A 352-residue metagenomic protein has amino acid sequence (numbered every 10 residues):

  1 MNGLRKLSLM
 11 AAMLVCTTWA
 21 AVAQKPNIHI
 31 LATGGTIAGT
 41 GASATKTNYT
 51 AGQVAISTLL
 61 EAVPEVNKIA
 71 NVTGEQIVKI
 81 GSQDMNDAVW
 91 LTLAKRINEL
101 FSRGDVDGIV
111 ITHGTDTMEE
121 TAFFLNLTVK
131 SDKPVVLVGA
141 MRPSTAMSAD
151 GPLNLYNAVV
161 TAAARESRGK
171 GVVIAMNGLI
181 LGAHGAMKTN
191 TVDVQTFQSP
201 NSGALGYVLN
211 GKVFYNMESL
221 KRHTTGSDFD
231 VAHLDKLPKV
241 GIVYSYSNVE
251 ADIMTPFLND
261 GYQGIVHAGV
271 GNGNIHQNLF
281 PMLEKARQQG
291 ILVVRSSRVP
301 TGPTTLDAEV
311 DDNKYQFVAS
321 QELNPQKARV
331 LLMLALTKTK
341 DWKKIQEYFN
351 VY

Functional and structural regions predicted by a protein language model:
M1-Q24: Bacterial Sec-dependent N-terminal signal peptides
A23-N98, P281: ATP/NTP phosphate-donor binding region
K25, L31, A55, L59-V66 (+2 more regions): Accessory alpha-helical/coil subdomains and C-terminal extensions that flank or cap enzyme catalytic cores
A44-Q53, T117, F123-V136, G151-N157 (+2 more regions): A glycine- and small-aliphatic-rich helix-loop capping segment at beta-alpha/alpha-beta transitions that lines
I111-K133, I275-E284: Short Gly/Thr/Asp-enriched flexible loops that form oxyanion-binding sites at enzyme active sites
A122-L153, V159-A163, Q288-S297: Short, acidic/small-residue loops that bind anionic groups at enzyme active sites
V138-L209: Internal gly/pro-rich beta-alpha loop/helix module that stabilizes soluble enzyme cofactors or their anionic handles
N272-Y352: C-terminal non-catalytic interaction/assembly regions of soluble proteins
